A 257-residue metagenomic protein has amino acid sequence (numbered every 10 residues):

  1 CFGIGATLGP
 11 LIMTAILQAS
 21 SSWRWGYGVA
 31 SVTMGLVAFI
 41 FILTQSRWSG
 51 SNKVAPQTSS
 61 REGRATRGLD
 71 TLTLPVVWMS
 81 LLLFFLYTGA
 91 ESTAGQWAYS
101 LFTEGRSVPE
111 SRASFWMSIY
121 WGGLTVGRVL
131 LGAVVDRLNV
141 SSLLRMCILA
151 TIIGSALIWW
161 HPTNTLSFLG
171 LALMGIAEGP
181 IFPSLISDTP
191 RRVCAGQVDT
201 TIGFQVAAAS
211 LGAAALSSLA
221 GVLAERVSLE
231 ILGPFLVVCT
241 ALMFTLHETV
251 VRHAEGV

Functional and structural regions predicted by a protein language model:
C1-G50: Helix-loop-helix hairpin linking two adjacent transmembrane segments in secondary transporters
A15-V32, L219-T240: A membrane-interface helix-boundary motif in multi-pass transporters
N52-S80: Juxtamembrane intracellular "pre-TM" segments in multi-pass secondary transporters
T73-S118, G122-V126: Extracytoplasmic gate region of multi-pass secondary transporters
G127-V140, A224-E225: Helix-to-loop junctions at the C-terminal end of transmembrane segments in multipass secondary transporters
S142-L157: Structural signature of the two symmetry-related core transmembrane helices
P180-C194: Intracellular juxtamembrane helix-capping segments at the cytosolic ends of symmetry-related transmembrane helices
V193-L229, L236: A late C-terminal transmembrane helix in Major Facilitator Superfamily
